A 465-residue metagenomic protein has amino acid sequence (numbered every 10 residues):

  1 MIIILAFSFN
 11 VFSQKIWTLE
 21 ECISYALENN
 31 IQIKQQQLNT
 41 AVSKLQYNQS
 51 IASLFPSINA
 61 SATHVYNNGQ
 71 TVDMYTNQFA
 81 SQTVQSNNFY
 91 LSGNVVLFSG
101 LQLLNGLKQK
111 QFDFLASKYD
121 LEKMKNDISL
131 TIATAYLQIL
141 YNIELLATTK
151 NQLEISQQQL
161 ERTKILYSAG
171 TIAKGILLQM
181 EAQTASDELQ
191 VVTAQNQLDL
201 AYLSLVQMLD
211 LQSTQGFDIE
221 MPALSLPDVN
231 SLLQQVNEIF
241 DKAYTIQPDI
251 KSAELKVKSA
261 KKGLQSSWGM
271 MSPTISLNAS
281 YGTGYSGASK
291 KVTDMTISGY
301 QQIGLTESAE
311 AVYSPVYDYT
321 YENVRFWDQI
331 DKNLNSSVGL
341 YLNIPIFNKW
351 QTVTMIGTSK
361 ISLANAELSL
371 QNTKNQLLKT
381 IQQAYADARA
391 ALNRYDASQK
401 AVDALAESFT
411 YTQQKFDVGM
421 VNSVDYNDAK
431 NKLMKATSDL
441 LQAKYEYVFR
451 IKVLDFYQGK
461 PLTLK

Functional and structural regions predicted by a protein language model:
M1-Y25, Q195-D241, T293, Y300-V324 (+1 more regions): Terminal intrinsically disordered/low-complexity segments used for targeting and assembly
F12-T63, G69, S213, E220-G263 (+3 more regions): Bacterial Sec-pathway N-terminal export signals of envelope proteins
Q14-T134, I275, G304-Y317, W350-V353 (+1 more regions): Short flexible linkers and secondary-structure junctions
K34-L38, I51, L97-K125, G175 (+4 more regions): Sec/SRP-type N-terminal targeting helices
L38, V42, A52, S186-L211 (+1 more regions): Short segments within alpha-helical structural elements
S61-V95, A223-S231, Q265, N278-I344: Small/polar, glycine/serine/threonine/aspartate-rich low-complexity segments that form flexible
Y90-S92, Y136, F240, G339-Y341 (+1 more regions): Membrane-embedded beta-strand positions in outer-membrane beta-barrel channels/transporters
D127-A243, D387, A391, Y411 (+1 more regions): Periplasmic alpha-helical coiled-coil/stalk elements that build and connect Gram-negative outer-membrane
